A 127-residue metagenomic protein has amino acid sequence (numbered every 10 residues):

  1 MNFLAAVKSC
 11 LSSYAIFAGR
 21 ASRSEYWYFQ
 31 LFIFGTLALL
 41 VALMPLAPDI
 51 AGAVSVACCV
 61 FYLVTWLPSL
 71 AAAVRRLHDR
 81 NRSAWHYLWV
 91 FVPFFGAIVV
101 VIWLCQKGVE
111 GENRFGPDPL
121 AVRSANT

Functional and structural regions predicted by a protein language model:
M1-F32, S69-W85, I102-T127: Membrane-interface extramembranous regions at the lipid-water interface
S24-R76, R80-C105: Hydrophobic alpha-helical transmembrane segments in multi-pass membrane proteins
